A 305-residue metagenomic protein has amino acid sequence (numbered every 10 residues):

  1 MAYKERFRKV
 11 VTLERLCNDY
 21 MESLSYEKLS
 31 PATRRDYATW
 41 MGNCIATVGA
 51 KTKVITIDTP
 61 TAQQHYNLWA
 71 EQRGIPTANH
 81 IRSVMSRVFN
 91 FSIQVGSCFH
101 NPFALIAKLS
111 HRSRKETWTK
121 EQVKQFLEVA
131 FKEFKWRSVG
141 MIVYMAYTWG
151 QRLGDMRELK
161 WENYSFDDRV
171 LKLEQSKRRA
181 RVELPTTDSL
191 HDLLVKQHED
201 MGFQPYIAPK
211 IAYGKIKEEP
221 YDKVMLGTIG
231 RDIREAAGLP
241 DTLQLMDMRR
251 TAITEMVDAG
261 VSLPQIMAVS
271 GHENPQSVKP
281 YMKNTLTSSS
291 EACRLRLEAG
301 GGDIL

Functional and structural regions predicted by a protein language model:
M1-F7, N18-A32, T39-R114, E128-K132: N-terminal core-binding DNA-recognition domain of tyrosine recombinases/integrases
I55, S97-H100, S110-E128, R178-D188 (+1 more regions): DNA breakage-rejoining catalytic core of tyrosine-based enzymes
N79, Q94, C98, A104-L153 (+2 more regions): Basic, Lys/Arg- and aromatic-enriched nucleic-acid-binding interface segment
T117, Q175-R179, S270-L295: Catalytic-site neighborhood detector that most strongly recognizes the C-terminal catalytic loop/helix of tyrosine
E128-W136, W149, L184, D200-F203 (+2 more regions): Short, basic (Lys/Arg/His-rich) helix/loop patches that form interaction surfaces in the mid-to-C-terminal regions
N163-V170, P240-D241, V261-M282: Short, polar N-cap/turn motifs at the start of nucleic acid-interacting alpha helices
S176-K196, Q204-D232: C-terminal catalytic core of Y-nucleophile DNA break-rejoin enzymes
Y213-I216, L295-L305: C-terminal secondary-structure termini that scaffold catalytic or DNA-interacting sites
